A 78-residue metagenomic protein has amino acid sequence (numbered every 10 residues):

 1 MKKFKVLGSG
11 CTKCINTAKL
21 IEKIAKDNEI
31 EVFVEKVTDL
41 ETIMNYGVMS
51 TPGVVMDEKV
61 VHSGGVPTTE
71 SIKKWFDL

Functional and structural regions predicted by a protein language model:
M1-F4, E29-E31, D77: Compositionally biased, disordered extreme N-termini, encompassing classical targeting presequences
M1-L20: Local sequence-structure signature of Cys/Sec-based thiol-disulfide redox active-site neighborhoods
N16-K19, M49, P67: Generic recognition of short, well-ordered alpha-helical segments
I21, A25: Conserved hydrophobic residues forming the short capping helix/wall of the S-adenosyl-L-methionine
I30-L40: Thiol-based oxidoreductase modules, predominantly thioredoxin-like and allied folds used for disulfide exchange
G47-V54: Structural micro-motif
K59-L78: Non-catalytic, surface beta->alpha helical segment in thiol-disulfide oxidoreductase systems
